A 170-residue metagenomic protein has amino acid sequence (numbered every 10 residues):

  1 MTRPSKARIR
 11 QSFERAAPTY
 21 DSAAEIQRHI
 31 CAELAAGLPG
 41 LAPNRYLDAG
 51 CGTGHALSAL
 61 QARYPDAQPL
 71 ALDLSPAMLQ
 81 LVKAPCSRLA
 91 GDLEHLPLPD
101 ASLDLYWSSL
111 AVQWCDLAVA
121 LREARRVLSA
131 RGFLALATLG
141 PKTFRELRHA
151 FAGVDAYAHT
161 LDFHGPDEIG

Functional and structural regions predicted by a protein language model:
T2-H29: Class I SAM-dependent methyltransferase Rossmann-like catalytic core, especially the SAM/SAH-binding loop
E25-P43: Conserved alpha-helix/loop element of class I SAM-dependent methyltransferases that forms part of the SAM/SAH-binding
A35, Q61, L121-R125: A structural alpha-helix within SAM-dependent methyltransferase catalytic domains
R45-L96: Class I SAM-dependent methyltransferase SAM/SAH-binding core
E94-Y106: A short acidic, Gly/Pro-enriched loop at the edge of an enzyme's catalytic core that lines a small-molecule cofactor
L105-A118: A short SAM/SAH-binding and catalytic strip from SAM-dependent methyltransferases
A118-F133: A short glycine-rich, Lys/Arg-flanked "PGG" loop and its adjoining helix->strand segment in the class I
F133-G170: Conserved catalytic/acceptor-binding region of the Class I
